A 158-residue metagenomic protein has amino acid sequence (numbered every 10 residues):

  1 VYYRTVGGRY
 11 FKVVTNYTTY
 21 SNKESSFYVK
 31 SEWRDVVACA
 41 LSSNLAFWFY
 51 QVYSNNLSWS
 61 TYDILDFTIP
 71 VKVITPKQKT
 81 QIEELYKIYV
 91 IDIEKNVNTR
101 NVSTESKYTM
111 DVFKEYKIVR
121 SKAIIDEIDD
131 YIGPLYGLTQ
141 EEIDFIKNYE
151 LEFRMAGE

Functional and structural regions predicted by a protein language model:
V1-E158: S-adenosyl-L-methionine
